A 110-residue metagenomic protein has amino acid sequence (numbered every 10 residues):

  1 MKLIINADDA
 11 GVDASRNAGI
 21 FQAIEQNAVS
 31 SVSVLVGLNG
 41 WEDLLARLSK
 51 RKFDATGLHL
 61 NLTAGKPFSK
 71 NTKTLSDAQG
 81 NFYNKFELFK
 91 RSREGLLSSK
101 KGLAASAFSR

Functional and structural regions predicted by a protein language model:
M1-A14: Boundary/entry segment of secreted carbohydrate-active catalytic domains
K2-I4, V29-S33, F53-H59: Structural preference for beta-strand elements that scaffold enzyme active sites
D8-A10, L35-G37, H59-T63: Active-site beta-loop-alpha junctions enriched in small/polar residues
A14-G40: A short alpha/beta connector and helix-capping loop motif
I20-Q26, D43-A55, K73-D77: Acidic (Asp/Glu)-rich catalytic clusters
S49-P67: Short, structured active-site "lid" loops
K66-S99: Active-site gating loops and adjacent loop-to-helix segments of metal-dependent hydrolytic enzymes
K101-R110: CE4/NodB-like, metal-dependent polysaccharide N-deacetylase domain that modifies extracellular/periplasmic N-acetylated
